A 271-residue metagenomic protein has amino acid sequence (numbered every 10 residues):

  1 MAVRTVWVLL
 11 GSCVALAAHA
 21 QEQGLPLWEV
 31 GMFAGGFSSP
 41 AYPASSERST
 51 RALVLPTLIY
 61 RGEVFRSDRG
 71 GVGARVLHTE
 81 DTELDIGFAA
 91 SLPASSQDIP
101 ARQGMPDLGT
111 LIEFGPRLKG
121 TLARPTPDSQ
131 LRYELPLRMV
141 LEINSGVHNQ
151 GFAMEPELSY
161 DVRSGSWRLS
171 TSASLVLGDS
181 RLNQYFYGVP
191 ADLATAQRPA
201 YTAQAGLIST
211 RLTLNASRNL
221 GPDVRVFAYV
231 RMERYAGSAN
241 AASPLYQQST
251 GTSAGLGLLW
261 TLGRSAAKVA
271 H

Functional and structural regions predicted by a protein language model:
A20-W28, P43-A44, E63-E83, A123-L131 (+4 more regions): Short loop/turn motifs that connect adjacent beta-strands in outer-membrane beta-barrel proteins
W28, R48-V54, E80-T82, L108-F114 (+3 more regions): Residues that define the transmembrane beta-barrel architecture of outer-membrane proteins
W28-A34, V54, F65, T82-I86 (+6 more regions): Transmembrane beta-strands of outer-membrane beta-barrel proteins
F33, L55-T57, G73-R75, R117-K119 (+3 more regions): Outer-membrane beta-barrel architecture
G36-P40, Y60-G62, F88-A94, G120-L122 (+5 more regions): Transmembrane beta-strands of outer-membrane beta-barrel pores
P40-P43, V72, P100-G104, V140-G146 (+2 more regions): Extracellular loop and loop/strand-boundary signature of outer-membrane beta-barrel proteins
L53-I59, S249-H271: Outer-membrane beta-barrel "beta-signal"
S145-R225, R234-S238, L245: Outer-membrane beta-barrel transmembrane domain signature
